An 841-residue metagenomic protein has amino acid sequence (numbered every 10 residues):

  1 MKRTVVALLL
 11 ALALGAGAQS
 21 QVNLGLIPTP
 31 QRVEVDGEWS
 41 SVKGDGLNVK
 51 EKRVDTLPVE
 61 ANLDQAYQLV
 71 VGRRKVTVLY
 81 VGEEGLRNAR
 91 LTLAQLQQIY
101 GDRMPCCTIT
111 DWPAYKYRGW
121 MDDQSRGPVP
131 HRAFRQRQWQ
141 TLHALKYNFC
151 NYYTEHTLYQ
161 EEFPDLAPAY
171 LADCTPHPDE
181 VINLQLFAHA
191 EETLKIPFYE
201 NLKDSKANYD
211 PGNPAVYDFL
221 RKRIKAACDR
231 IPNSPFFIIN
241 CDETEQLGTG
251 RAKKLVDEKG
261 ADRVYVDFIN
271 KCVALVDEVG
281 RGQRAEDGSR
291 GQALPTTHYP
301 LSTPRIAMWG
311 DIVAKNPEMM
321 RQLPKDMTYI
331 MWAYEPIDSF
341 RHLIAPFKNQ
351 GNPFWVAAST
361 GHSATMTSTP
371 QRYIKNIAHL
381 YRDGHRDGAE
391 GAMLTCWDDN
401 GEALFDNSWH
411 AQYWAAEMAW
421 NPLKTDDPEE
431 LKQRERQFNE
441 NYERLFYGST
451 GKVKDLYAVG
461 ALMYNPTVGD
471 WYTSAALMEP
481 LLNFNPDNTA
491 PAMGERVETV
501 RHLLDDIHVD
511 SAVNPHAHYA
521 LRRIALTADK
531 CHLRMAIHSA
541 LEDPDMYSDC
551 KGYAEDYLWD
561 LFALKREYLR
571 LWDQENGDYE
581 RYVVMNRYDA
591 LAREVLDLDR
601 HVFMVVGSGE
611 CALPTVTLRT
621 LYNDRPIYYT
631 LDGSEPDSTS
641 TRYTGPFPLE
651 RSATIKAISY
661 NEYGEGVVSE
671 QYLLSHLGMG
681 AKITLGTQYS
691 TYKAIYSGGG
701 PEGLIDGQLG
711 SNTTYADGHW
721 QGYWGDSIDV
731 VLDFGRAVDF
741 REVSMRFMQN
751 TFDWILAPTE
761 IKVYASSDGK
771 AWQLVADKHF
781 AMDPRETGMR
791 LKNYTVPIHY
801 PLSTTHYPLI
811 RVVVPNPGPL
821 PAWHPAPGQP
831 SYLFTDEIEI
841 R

Functional and structural regions predicted by a protein language model:
A7-A11, A18-E84, N88-T110, M308-V313 (+2 more regions): Acidic, contiguous N-terminal accessory segments
L12, E278-T303, I798-H806: Intrinsic disorder/low-complexity segments
V22-G44, K50, Y217-D229, P235-F236 (+4 more regions): Substrate-binding groove of N-acetylhexosamine-processing glycoside hydrolases
G82, S659-Y663, N816-G818: Surface-exposed loop/turn motifs at beta-strand-loop junctions within extracellular Ig-like and Fibronectin type III
C107-R126, W355-S363: N-terminal small/glycine-rich loop or linker at the start of catalytic domains across soluble metabolic enzymes
M121-G280, T303-T328, T360-G361: Aromatic-lined carbohydrate-binding surfaces of glycoside hydrolases
A592-I728: Short, compositionally stereotyped local motifs that mark structural "simplifiers"
S711-A776, R790-R841: Aromatic, loop-rich ligand-recognition surfaces of beta-strand-rich domains
